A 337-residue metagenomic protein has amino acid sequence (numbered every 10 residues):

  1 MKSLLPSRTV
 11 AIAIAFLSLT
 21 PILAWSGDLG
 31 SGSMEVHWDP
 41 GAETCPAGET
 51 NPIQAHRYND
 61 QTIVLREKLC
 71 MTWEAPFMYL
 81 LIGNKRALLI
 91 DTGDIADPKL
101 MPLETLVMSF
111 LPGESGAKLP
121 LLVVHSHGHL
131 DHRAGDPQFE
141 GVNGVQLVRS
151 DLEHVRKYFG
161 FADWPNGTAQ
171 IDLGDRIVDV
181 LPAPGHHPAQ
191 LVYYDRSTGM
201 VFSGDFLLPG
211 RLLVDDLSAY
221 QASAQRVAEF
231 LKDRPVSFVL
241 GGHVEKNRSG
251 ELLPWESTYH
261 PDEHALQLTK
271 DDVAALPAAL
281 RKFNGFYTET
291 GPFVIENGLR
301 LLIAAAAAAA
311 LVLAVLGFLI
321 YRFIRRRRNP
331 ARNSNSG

Functional and structural regions predicted by a protein language model:
K2-A11: Bacterial N-terminal signal peptides that target proteins for export
A11-P21: Bacterial N-terminal signal peptides
S26-A47, Q225-G337: Accessory terminal helices/loops
P52-G113, Y193-F206: Conserved beta-strand hairpin/beta-sheet module of binuclear metal-dependent hydrolase folds, prominently
I63, L122-V124, V148, L181 (+2 more regions): Hydrophobic/aromatic beta-strand patches that form the interior of the parallel beta-sheet core in alpha/beta enzyme
A87-L89, D94-A96, I177-P184, P188-D272: Metallo-beta-lactamase
I95-M101, T105-D179: Active-site HxH/HxHxD metal-binding segment of metal-dependent hydrolases
D151-W164, G210, P261-A278: Active-site-proximal loop/helix segment associated with metal-binding centers of metalloenzymes
